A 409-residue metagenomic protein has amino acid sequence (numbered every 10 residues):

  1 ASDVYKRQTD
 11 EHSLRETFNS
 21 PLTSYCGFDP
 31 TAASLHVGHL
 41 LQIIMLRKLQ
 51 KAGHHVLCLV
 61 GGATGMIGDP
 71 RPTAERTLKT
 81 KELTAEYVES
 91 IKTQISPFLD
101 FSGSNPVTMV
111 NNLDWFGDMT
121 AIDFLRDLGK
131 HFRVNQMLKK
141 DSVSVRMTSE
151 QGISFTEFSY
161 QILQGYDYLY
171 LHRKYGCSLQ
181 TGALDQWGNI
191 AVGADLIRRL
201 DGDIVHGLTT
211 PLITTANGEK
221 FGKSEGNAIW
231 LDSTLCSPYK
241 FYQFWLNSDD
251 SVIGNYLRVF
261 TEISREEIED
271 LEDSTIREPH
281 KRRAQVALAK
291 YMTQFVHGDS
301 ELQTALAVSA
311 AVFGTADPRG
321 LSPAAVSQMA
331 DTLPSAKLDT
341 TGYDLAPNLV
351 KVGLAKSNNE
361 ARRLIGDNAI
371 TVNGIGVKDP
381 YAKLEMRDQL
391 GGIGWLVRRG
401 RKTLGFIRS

Functional and structural regions predicted by a protein language model:
A1-Y5: Short, small-residue-biased leader/transition segments that mark boundaries at the very start of proteins
L14-P70, Q180-W187: N-terminal catalytic cores of NTP/NDP-binding nucleotidyl/phosphoryl-transfer enzymes
G65-T77, V143, K174-Y175, E225: Acidic/polar active-site rim loop that often engages polyanionic ligands
G68-P72, M119-L125, E219-E225: Short acidic, glycine/serine/threonine-rich loops at helix termini
E75-K79, K240-F241: Short beta-alpha connecting loops at secondary-structure transitions that line or flank enzyme active sites
T77-K81, A85-V88, P97-T209, T214-N217: Divalent-metal (Mg2+/Mn2+/Ca2+)-assisted nucleotide/phosphate chemistry catalytic cores
R199-S409: Conserved nucleotide- and phosphate/pyrophosphate-binding catalytic cores in adenylate/nucleotidyl-handling enzymes
